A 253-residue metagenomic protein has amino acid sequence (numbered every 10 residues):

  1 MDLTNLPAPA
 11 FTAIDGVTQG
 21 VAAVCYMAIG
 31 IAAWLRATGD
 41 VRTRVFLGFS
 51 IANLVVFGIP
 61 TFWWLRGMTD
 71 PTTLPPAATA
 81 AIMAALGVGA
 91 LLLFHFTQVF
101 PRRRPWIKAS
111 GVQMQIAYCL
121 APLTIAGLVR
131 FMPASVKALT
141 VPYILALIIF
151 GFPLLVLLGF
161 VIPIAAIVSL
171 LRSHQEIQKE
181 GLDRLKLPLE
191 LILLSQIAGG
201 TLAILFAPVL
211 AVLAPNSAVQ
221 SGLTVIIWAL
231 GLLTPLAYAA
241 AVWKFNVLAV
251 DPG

Functional and structural regions predicted by a protein language model:
M1-G253: Alpha-helical transmembrane segments of multi-pass integral membrane proteins
